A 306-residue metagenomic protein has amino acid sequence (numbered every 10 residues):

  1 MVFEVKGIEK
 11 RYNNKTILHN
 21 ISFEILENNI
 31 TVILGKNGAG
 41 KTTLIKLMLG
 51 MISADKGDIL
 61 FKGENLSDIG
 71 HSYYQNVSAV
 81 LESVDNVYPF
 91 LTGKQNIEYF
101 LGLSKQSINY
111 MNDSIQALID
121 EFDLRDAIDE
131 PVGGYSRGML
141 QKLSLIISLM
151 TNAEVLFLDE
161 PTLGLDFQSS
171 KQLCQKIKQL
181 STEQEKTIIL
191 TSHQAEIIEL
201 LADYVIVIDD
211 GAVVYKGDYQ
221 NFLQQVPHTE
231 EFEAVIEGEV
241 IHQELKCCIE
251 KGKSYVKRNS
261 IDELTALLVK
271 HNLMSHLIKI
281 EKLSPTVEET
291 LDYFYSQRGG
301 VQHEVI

Functional and structural regions predicted by a protein language model:
L49: Helix-to-loop junction immediately C-terminal to a conserved catalytic motif
G57-D68, S72-Y74: Conserved ABC transporter NBD signature motif
E98, G102, Y110-A127: Conserved ABC ATPase "signature" region
L156-E160: Catalytic Walker B motif of ABC-type/P-loop ATPase nucleotide-binding domains
N259-I306: C-terminal coupling/interaction segments
